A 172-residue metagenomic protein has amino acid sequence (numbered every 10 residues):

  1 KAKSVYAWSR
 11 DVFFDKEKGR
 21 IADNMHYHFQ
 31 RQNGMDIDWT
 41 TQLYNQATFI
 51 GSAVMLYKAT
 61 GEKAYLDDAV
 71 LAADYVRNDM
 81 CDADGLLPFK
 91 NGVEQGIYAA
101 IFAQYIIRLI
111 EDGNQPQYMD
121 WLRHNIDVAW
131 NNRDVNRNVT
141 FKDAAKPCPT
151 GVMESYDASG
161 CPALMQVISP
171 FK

Functional and structural regions predicted by a protein language model:
K1-A53: Active-site cradle of extracellular carbohydrate-active enzymes
S9, L56, V76: Hydrophobic pocket-lining residues that define ligand/cofactor binding sites across diverse proteins
T41, A64-K172: CBM-like carbohydrate-recognition segments
S52-M55, Y105: "A position-specific structural signal for the A-helix of alpha-solenoid helical repeats
L56-K63: Inter-helical turn/loop segments and adjacent helix faces that build the functional surface of alpha-helical bundle
